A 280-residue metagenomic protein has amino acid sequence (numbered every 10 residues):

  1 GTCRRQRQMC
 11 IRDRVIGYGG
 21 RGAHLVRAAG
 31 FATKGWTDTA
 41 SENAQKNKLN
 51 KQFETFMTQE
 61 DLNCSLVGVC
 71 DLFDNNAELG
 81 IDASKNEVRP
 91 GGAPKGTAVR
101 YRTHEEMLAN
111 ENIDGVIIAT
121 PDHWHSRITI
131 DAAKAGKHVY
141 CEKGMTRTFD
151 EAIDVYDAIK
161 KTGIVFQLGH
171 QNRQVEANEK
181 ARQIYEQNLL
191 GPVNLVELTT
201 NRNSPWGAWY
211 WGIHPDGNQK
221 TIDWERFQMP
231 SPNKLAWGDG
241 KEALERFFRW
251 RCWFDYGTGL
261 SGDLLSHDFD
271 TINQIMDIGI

Functional and structural regions predicted by a protein language model:
G1-R7, I11: Single conserved hydrophobic/aromatic residue that forms the stacking wall/gate of nucleotide- or nucleobase-binding
C10, P121-D122, S126-Q174, N188: Beta-strand-loop-alpha-helix segment that lines the small-molecule cofactor/substrate pocket of alpha/beta enzymes
R12, L62-V67, G96-T97, E111-V116 (+3 more regions): Loop/turn elements at helix/coil->beta-strand transitions in domains of secreted/extracellular proteins
R12-A29: Glycine-rich adenosine-cofactor-binding loop
G17, R21-G22, T162-Q167, N172-G279: Predominantly a Rossmann-like dinucleotide-binding segment in NAD(P)-dependent oxidoreductases
K34-G91: NAD(P)-binding Rossmann-fold cofactor-contacting core
L72-N75, M107-R127, Y140: Rossmann-like NAD(P)-binding element
V88-I118: A structured beta-alpha segment of the ubiquitous adenosine-cofactor-binding alpha/beta core
